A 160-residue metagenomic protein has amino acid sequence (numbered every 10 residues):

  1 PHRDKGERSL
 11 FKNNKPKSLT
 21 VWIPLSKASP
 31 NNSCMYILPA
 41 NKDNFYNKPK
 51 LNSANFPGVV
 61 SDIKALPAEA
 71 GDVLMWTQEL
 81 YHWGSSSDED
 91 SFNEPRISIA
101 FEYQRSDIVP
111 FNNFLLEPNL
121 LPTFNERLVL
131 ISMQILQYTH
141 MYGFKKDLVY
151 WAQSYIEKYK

Functional and structural regions predicted by a protein language model:
P1-A70, S85-I97, F101-N113: Non-heme Fe(II) oxygenase catalytic core, chiefly the N-lobe of the double-stranded beta-helix
A68-H82: Conserved metal-binding segment of the jelly-roll/cupin
L80-Y81, S85-K160: Non-heme Fe(II)/2-oxoglutarate
